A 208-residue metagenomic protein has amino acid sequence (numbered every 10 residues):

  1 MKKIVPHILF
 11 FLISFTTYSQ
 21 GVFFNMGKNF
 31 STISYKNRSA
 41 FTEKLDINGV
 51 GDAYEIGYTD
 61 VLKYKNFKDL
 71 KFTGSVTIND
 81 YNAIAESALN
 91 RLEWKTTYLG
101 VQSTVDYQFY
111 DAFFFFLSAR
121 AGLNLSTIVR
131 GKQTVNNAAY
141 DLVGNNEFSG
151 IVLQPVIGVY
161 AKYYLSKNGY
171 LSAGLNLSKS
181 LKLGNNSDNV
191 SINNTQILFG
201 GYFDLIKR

Functional and structural regions predicted by a protein language model:
M1-N25, L205: Bacterial Sec-dependent N-terminal signal peptides
G21-F67: Start-of-domain marker
G21-N25, D69-S75, F116-R120, Y170-G174 (+1 more regions): Residue-level detector of the transmembrane beta-barrel scaffold of outer-membrane proteins
V22, K63-L70, A112-F114, L165-L171 (+1 more regions): Repeated loop/turn-to-beta-strand initiation elements of outer-membrane beta-barrel proteins
F23, I192-R208: Outer-membrane beta-barrel "beta-signal"
K28, D52-L62, V76-I78, V101-Y107 (+4 more regions): Residues on the lipid-exposed face of transmembrane beta-strands in outer-membrane beta-barrel proteins
I33-I47, T77-Y98, T127-S149, L183-V190: Flexible, solvent-exposed loop segments that connect beta-strands
G49-A53, T96-G100, V152-Q154, I192-N194: Membrane-spanning beta-strands of outer-membrane beta-barrel proteins
